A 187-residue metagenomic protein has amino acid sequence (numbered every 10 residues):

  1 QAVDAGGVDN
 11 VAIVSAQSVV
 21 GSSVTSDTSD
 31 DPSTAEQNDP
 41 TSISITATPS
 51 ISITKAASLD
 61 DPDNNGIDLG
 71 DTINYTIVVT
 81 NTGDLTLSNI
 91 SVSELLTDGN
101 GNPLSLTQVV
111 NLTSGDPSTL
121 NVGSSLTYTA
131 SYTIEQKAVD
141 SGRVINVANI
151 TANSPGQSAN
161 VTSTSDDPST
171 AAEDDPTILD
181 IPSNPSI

Functional and structural regions predicted by a protein language model:
Q1-I187: Exported/extracytosolic protein signature
